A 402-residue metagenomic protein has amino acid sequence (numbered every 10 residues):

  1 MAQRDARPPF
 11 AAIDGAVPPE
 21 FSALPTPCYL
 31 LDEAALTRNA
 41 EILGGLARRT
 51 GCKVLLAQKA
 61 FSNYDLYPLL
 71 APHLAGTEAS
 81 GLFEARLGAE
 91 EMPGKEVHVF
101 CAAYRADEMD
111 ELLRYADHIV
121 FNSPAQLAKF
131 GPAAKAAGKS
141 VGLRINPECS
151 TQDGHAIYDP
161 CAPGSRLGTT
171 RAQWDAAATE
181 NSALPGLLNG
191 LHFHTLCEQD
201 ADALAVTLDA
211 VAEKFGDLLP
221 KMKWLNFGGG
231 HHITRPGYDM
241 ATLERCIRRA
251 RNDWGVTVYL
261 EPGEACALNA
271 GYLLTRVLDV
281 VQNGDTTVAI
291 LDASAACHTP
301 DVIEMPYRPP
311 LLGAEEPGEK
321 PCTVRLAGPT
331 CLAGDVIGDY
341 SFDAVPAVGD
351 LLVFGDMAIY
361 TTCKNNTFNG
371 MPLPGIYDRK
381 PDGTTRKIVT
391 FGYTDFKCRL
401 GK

Functional and structural regions predicted by a protein language model:
R7-G94, F100-Y104, E108, S294 (+2 more regions): N-terminal capping/small domains of soluble enzymes
C52-W224, C246: Active-site-proximal beta-alpha core segment in soluble small-molecule metabolic enzymes
L56, T77-S80, V99, V120-S123 (+7 more regions): General beta-strand structural signal in soluble alpha/beta enzymes
C149-T151, C197, I233, C266 (+1 more regions): Feature marks short, surface-exposed loop/turn motifs that line or immediately flank catalytic pockets and channel
H194-L196, L225-T234, P262-A265: Glycine-rich beta-strand-to-loop/alpha-helix junction loops that act as flexible
A205-A210, D239-C246, T275, S341: Charged helix-capping and loop-helix junction motifs
C246, T257-K402: Charged (often Lys/Glu-rich) extended helix/loop segments that serve as interaction or gating elements
